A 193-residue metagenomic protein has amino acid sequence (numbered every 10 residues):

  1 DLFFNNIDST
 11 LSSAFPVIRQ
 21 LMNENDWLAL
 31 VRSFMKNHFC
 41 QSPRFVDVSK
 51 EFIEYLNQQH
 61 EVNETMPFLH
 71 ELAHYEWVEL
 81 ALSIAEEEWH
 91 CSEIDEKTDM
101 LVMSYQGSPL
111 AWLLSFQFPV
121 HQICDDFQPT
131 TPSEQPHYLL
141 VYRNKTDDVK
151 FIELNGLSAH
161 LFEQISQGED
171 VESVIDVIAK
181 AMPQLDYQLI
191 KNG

Functional and structural regions predicted by a protein language model:
D1-E96, I152-G193: Long, charge-rich, low-complexity alpha-helical segments
E79-P129: A glycine-rich beta-turn/hairpin centered on an aromatic-Pro dipeptide
P109-Q167: Low-complexity, glycine/alanine/valine/leucine- and proline-rich hydrophobic stretches
